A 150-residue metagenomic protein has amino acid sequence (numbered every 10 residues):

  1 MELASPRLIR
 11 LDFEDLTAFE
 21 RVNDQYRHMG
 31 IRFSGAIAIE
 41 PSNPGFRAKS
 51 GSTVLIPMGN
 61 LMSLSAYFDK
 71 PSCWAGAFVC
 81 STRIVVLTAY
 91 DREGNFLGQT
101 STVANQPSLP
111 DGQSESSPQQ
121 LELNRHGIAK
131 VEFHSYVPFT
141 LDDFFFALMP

Functional and structural regions predicted by a protein language model:
M1-P150: Surface-exposed, well-ordered secondary-structure segments
